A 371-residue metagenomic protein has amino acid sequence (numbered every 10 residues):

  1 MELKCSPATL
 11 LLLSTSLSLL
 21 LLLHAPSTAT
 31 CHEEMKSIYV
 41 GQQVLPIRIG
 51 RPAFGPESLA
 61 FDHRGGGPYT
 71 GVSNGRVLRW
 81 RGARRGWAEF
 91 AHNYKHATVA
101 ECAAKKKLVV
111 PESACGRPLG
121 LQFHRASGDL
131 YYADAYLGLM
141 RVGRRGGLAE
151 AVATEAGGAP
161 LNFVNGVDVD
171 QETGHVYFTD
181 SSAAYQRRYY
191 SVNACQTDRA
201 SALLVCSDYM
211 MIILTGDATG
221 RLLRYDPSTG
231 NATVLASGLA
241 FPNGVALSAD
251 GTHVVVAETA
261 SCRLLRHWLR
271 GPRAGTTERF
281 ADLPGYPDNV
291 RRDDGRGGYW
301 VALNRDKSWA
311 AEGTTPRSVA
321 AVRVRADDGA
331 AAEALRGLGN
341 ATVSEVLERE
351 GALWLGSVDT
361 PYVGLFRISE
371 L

Functional and structural regions predicted by a protein language model:
L12-L45, A320, V324-R325: Blade/loop signatures of beta-propeller domains
T28-G55, A100-V110, G329-A334: A short helix->beta-strand "capping" segment at the edge of beta-propeller domains
V44-R79, N340-T342, D359-P361: Beta-strand-rich domains and repeat architectures in extracellular enzymes and scaffolds, especially beta-propellers
I47-P52, A91-Y94, V109-A114, V152-P160 (+4 more regions): Surface loop/turn motifs at the tips and blade-to-blade linkers of beta-strand repeat domains
D62-G65, F123-S127, V169-T173, A249-G251 (+2 more regions): Residue-level detector of Asp-centered blade-edge/turn motifs that repeat once per structural unit in beta-propeller
V99, A104-L119, H124-R125, D129 (+3 more regions): Asp-box/WD-like beta-propeller blade repeats and closely related beta-sheet repeat scaffolds
D282-R336: Loop/turn-rich, solvent-exposed surfaces of beta-rich toroidal or solenoidal domains
